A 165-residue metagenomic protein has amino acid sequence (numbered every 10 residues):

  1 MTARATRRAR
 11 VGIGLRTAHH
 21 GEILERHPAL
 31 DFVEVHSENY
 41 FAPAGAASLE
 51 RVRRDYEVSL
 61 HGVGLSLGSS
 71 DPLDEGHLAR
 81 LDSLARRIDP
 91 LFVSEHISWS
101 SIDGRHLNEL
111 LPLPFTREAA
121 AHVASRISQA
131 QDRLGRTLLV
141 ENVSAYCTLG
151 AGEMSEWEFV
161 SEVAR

Functional and structural regions predicted by a protein language model:
M1-S83: N-terminal pre-domain/capping segments
D74-R165: Active-site acidic/histidine proton-transfer and metal-coordination neighborhood in alpha/beta enzyme cores
